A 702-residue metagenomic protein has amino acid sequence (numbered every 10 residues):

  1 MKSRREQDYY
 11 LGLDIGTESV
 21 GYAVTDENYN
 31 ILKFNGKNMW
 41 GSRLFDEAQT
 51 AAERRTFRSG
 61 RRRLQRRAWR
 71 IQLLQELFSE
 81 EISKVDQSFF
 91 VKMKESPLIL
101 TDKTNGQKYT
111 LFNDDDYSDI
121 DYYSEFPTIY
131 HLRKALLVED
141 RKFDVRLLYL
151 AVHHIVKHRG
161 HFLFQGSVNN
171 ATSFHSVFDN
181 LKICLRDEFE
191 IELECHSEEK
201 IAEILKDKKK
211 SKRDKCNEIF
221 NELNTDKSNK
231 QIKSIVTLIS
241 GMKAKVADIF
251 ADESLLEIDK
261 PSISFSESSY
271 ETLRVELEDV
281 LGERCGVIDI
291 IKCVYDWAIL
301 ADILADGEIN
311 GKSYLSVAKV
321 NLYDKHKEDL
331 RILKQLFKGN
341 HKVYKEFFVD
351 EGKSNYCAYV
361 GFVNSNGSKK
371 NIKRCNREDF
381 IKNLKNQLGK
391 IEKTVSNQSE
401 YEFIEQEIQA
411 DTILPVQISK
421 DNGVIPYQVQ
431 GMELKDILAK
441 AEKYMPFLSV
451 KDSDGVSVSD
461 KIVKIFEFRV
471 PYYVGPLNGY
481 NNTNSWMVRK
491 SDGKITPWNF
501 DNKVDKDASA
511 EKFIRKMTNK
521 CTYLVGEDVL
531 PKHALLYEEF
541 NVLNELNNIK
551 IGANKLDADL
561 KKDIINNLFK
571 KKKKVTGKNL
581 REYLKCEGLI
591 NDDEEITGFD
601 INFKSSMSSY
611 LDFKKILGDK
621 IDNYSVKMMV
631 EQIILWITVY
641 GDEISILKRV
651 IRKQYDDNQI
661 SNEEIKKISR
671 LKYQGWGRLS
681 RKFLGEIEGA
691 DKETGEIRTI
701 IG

Functional and structural regions predicted by a protein language model:
M1-G702: Extended, Lys/Arg-rich, non-catalytic nucleic-acid recognition/anchoring regions of very large nucleic-acid-interacting
